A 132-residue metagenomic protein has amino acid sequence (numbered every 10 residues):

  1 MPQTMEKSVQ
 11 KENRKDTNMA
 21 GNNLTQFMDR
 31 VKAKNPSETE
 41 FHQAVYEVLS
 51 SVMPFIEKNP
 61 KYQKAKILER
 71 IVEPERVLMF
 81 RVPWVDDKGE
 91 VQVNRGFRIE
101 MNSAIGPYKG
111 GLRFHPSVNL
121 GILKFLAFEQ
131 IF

Functional and structural regions predicted by a protein language model:
T4-V9, N18-F132: N-terminal ligand-binding/catalytic initiation module
